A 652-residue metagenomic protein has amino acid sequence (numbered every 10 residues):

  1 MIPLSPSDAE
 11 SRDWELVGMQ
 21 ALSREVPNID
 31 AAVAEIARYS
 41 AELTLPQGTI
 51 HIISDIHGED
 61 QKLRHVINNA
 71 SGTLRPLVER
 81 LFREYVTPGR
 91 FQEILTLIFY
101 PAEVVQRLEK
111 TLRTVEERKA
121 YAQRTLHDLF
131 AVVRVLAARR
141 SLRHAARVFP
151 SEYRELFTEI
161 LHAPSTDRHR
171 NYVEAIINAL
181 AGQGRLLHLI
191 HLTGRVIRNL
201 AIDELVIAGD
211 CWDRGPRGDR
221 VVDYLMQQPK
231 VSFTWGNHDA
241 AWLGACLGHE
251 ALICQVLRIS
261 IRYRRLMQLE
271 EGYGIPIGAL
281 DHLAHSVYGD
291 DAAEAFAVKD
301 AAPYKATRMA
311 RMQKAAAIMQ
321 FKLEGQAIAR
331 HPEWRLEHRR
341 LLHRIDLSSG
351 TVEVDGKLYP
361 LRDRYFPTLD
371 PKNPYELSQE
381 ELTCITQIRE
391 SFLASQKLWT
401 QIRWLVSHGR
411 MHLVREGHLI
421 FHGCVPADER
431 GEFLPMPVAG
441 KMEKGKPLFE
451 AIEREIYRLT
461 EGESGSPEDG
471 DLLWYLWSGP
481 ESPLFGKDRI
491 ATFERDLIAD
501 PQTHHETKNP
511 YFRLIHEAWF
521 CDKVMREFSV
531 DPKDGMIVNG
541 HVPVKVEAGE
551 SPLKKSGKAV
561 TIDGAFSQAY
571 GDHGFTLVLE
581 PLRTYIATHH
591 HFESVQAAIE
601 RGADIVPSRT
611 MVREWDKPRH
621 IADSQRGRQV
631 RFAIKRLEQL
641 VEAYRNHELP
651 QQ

Functional and structural regions predicted by a protein language model:
M1-Q652: Feature recognizes metal-dependent phosphohydrolase scaffolds
